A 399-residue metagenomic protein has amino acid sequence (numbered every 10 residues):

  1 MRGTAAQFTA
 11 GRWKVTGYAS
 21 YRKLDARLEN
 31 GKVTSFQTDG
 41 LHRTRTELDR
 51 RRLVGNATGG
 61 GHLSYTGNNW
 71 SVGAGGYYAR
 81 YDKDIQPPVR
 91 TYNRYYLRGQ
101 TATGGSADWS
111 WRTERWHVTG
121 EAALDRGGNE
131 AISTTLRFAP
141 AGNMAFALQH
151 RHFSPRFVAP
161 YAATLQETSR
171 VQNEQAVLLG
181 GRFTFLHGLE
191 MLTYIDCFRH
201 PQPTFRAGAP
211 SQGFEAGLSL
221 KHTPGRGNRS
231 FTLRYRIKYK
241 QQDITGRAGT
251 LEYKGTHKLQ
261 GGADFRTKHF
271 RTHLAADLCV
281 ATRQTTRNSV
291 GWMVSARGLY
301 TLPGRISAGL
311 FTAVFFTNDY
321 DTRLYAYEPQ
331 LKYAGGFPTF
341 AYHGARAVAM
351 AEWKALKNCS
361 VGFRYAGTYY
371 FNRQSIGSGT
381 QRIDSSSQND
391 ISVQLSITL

Functional and structural regions predicted by a protein language model:
M1-L48, R52-S64: Aromatic- and glycine-enriched pocket-lining scaffold segments that form the walls of small-molecule binding clefts
T44-R45, R90-Y92: A short, structure-level motif marking secondary-structure boundaries and short turns
R52, N56, G61-P87, R94-L399: Exposed, low-structure sequence patches enriched in small/polar residues
